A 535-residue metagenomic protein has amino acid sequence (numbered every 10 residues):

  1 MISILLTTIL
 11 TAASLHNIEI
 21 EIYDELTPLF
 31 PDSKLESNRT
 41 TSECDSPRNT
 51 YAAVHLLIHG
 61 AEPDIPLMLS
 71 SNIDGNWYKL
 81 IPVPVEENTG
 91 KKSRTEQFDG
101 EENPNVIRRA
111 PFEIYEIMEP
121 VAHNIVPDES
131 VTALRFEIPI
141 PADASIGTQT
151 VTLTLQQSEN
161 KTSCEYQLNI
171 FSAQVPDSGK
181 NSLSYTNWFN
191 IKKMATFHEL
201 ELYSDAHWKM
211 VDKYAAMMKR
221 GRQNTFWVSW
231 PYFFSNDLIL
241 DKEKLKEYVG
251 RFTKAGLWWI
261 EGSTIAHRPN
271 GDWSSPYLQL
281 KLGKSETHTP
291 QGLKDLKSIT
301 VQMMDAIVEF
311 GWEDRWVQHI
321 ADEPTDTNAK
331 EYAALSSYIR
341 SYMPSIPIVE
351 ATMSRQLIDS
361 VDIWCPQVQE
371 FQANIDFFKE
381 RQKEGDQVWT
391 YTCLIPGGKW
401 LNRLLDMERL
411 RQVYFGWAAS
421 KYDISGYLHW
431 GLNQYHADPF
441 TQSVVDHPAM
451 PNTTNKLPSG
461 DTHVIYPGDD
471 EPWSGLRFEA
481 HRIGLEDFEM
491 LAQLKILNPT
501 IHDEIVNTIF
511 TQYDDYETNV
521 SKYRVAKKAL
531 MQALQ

Functional and structural regions predicted by a protein language model:
A13-S42, S46, A61-E62, N160-L202: Long, low-complexity ectodomains and other extracytoplasmic segments of secretory-pathway proteins
S14-N38, E62-F136, A144: Surface-exposed binding patches on compact interaction domains or structured appendages
N38, N49-H55, T132, A144-T152: Short, solvent-exposed loop/turn segments enriched in Ser/Thr/Gly
H55-H59, E137-P139: Short edge beta-strand/loop segments characteristic of extracellular beta-sandwich folds
V106, A110-N124, P139, T150-Q157 (+4 more regions): Aromatic-lined carbohydrate-binding surfaces of glycoside hydrolases
K284, H288, G292, L296 (+3 more regions): Catalytic domains of carbohydrate-active enzymes that cleave complex glycans
E384-Q412: Active-site clefts of carbohydrate-active enzymes
M407-N452: Substrate-binding cleft of secreted/luminal carbohydrate-active enzymes
